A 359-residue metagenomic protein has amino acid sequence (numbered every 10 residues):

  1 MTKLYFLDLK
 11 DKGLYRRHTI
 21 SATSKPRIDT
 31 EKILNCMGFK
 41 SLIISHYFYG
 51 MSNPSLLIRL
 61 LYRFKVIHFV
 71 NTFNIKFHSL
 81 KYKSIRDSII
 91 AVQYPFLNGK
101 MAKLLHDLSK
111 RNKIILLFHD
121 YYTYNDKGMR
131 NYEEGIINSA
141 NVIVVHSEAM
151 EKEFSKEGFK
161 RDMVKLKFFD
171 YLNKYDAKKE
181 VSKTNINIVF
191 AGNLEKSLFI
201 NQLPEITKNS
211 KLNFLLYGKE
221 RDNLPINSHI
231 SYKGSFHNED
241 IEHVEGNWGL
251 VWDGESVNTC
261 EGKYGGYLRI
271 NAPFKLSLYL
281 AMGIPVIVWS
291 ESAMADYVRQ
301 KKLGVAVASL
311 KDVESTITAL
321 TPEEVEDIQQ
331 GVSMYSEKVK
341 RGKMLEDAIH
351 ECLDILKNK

Functional and structural regions predicted by a protein language model:
M1-L116, Y124, W289-D296: N-terminal pre-catalytic "stem/leader" segment of glycosyltransferase-like enzymes
S21, A308-K311, S315, P322-K359: A charged, aromatic-enriched C-terminal amphipathic alpha-helix characteristic of glycosyltransferases across folds
T23, Y171-E245: Conserved catalytic-core segment of nucleotide-activated headgroup transferases in glycan assembly
Y94-P95, F118-Y122, L166-D170, K219 (+1 more regions): Histidine-centered beta-alpha loop that forms part of the nucleotide-sugar donor binding/catalytic region in diverse
L97, Y122, A149-E151, E195 (+3 more regions): Alpha-helix capping/helix-boundary segments
Y122, D126-M129, S139-M163: A short, active-site helix/loop in glycosyltransferases that binds the activated sugar's phosphate group
E242-M282, V288-D296: Nucleotide-sugar-dependent
K301-V307: A short acidic/histidine/glycine-rich donor-binding loop in glycosyltransferase catalytic cores
